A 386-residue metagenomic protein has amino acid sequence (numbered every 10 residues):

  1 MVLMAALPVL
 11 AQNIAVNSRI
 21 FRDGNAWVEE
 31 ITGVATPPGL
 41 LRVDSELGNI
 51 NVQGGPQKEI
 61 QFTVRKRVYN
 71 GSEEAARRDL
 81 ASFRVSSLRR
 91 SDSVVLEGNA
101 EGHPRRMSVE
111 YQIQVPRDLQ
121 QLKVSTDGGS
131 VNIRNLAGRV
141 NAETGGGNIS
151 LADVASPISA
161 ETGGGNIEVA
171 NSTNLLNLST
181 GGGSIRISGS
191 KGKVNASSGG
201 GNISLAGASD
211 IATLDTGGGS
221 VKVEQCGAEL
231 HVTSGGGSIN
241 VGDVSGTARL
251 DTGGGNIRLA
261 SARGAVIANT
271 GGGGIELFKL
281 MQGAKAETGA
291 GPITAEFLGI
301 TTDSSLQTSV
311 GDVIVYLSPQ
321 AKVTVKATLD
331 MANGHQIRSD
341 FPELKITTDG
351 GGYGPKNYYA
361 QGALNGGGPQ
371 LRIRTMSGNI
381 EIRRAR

Functional and structural regions predicted by a protein language model:
M1-R386: Intrinsically disordered, low-complexity terminal regions
